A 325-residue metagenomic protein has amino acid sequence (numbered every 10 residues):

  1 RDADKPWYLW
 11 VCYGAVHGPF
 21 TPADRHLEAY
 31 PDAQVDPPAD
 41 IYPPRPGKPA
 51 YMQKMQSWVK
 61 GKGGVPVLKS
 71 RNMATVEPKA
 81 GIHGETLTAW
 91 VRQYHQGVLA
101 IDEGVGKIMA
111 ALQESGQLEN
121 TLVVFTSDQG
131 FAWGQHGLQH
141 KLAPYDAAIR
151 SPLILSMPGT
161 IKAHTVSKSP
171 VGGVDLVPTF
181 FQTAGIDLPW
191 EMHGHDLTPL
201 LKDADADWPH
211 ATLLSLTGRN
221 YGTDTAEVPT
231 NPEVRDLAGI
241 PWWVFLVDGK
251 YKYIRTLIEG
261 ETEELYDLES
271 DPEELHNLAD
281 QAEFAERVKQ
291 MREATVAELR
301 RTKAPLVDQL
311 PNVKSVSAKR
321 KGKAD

Functional and structural regions predicted by a protein language model:
R1-K5, W10-V171, T183-E191, R255-E259 (+3 more regions): Active-site-proximal cap/lid insertion segments
D4-Y8, A211, T295-Q309: Bilobed periplasmic-binding protein-like "clamshell/Venus-flytrap" ligand-binding domains
D146-I149, S215-D280, Q309, V316-D325: C-terminal, low-complexity/hydrophilic appendages and adjacent surface loops of extracellular/periplasmic anionic
G173, V177: Zinc-coordinating Cys/His ligand positions in small cysteine/histidine-rich zinc-finger domains
H193, D205-T212: His-Asp-centered acyl/peptidyl-transfer active-site segments
D196-L197: Extracellular/periplasmic head regions of type IV pilus-like filament subunits
